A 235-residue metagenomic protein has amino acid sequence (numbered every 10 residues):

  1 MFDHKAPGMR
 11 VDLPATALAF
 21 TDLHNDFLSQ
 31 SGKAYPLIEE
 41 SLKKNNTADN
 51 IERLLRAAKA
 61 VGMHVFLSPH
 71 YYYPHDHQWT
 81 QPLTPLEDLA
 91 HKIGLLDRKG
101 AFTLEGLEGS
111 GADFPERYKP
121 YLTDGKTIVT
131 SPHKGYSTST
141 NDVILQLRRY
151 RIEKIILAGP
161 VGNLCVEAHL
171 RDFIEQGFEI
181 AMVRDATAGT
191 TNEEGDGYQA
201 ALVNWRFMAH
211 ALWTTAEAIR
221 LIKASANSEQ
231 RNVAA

Functional and structural regions predicted by a protein language model:
M1-A17, D26-F27, A60-V61, Q78 (+1 more regions): Active-site-adjacent betaalpha module
P14-T16, G32-A58, G62-P69: A short alpha/beta connector and helix-capping loop motif
T21-D22: N-terminal nucleotide-binding beta1-loop-alpha1 segment
S68-Y71, P160-V161: Short, well-ordered beta-to-alpha junction loops that form the rim of enzyme active sites and present histidine/acidic
Y73-H77: Short catalytic/ligand-binding loop motif for oxyanion handling, primarily in non-cytosolic enzymes, centered on
